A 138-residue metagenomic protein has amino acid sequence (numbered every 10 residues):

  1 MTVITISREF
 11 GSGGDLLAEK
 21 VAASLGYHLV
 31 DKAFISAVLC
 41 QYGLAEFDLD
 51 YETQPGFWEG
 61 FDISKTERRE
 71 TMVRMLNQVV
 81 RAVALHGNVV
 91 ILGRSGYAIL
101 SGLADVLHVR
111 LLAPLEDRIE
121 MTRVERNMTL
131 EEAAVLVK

Functional and structural regions predicted by a protein language model:
M1-I4, G87: Pre-Walker A (Motif I) flank of P-loop NTPase domains
I4, V30, L107-V109: Hydrophobic/aromatic beta-strand patches that form the interior of the parallel beta-sheet core in alpha/beta enzyme
T5-E19: Glycine-rich phosphate-binding P-loop
S12-L16, L29, R110-L115: Short acidic alpha-helix initiation/capping motifs at coil-to-helix transition points, especially at protein N-termini
S24-V30: Post-Walker A helix-loop "phosphate-sensing" segment adjacent to the P-loop in P-loop NTPases
I35-N88: ATP-dependent small-molecule kinase phosphotransfer cores that center on conserved nucleotide phosphate-binding segments
G93-Y97: Short, polar loop motifs at secondary-structure junctions
G102-R126, E132-V137: Conserved phosphate-donor/acceptor-positioning beta-strand/loop module used by diverse small-molecule
